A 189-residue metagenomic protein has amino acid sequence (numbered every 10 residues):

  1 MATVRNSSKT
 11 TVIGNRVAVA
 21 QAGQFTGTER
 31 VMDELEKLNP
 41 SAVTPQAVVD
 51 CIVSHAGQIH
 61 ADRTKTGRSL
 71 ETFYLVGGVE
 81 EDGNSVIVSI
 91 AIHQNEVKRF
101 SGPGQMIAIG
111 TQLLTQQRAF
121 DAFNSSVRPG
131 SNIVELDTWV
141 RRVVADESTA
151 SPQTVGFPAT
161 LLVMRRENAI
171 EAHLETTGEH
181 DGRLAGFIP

Functional and structural regions predicted by a protein language model:
M1-P189: N-terminal nucleophile
